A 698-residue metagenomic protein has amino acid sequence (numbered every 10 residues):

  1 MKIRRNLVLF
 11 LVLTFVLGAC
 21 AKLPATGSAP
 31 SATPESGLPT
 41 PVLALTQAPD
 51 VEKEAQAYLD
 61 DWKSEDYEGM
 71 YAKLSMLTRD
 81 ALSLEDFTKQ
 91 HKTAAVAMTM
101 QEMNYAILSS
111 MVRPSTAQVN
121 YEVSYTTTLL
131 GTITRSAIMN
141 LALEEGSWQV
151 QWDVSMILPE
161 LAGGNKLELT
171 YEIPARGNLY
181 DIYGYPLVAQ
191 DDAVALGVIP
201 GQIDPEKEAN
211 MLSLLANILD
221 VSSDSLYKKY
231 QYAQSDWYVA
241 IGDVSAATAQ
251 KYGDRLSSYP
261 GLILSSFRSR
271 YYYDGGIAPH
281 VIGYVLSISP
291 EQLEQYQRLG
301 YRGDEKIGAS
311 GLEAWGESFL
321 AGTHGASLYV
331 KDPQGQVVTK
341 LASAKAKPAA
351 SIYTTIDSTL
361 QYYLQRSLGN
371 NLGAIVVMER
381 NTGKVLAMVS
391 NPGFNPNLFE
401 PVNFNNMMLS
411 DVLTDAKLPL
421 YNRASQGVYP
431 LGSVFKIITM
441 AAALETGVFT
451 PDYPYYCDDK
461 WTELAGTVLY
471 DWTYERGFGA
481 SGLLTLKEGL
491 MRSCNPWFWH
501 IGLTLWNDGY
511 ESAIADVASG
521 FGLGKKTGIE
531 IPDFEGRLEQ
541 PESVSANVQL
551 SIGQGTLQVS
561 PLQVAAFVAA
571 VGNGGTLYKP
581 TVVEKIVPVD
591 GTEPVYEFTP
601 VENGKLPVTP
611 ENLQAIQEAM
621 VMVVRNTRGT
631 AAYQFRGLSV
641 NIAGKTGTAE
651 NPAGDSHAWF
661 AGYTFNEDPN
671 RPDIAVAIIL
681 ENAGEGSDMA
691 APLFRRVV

Functional and structural regions predicted by a protein language model:
M1-L7: Bacterial N-terminal signal peptides that target proteins for export
V12, C20-D50: Ser/Thr-rich, Proline-interspersed low-complexity disordered segments
K22-A32, A106-A374, F394-R423, V428 (+2 more regions): Extracytoplasmic/periplasmic proteins that interact with beta-lactams or build/remodel peptidoglycan
P41-Q47, A55-D60, K73-T78, S124-T128 (+14 more regions): Second-shell loop/turn segments in exported
L43, E52-K53, A57, Y67-Q118: Short solvent-exposed beta->alpha transition segments
P49-S64, E68-A72, E85, K89 (+25 more regions): Solvent-exposed, polar/charged alpha-helical surfaces in well-ordered, non-transmembrane soluble domains, broadly
K331-L341, N381-S433, I438-N682, G686: Beta-lactam-recognizing serine transpeptidase/beta-lactamase-like catalytic domain environment
